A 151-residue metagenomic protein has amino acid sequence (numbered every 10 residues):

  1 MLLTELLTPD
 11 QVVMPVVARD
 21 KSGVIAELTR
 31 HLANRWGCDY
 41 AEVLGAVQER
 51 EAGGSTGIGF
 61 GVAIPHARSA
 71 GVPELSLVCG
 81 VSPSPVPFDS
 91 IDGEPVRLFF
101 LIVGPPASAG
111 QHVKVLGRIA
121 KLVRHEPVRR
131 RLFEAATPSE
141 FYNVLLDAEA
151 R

Functional and structural regions predicted by a protein language model:
M1-R151: Cytosolic covalent-transfer regions centered on His/Cys nucleophiles that carry phosphoryl or persulfide groups
